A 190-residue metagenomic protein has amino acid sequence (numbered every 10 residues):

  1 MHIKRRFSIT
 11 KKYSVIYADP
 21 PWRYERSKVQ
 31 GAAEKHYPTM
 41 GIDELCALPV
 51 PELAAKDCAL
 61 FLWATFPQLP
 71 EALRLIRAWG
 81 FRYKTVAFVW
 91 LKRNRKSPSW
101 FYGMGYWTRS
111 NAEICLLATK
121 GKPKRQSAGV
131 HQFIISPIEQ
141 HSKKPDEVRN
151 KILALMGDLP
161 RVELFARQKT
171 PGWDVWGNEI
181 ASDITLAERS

Functional and structural regions predicted by a protein language model:
M1-S190: Class I S-adenosyl-L-methionine-dependent methyltransferase catalytic core
